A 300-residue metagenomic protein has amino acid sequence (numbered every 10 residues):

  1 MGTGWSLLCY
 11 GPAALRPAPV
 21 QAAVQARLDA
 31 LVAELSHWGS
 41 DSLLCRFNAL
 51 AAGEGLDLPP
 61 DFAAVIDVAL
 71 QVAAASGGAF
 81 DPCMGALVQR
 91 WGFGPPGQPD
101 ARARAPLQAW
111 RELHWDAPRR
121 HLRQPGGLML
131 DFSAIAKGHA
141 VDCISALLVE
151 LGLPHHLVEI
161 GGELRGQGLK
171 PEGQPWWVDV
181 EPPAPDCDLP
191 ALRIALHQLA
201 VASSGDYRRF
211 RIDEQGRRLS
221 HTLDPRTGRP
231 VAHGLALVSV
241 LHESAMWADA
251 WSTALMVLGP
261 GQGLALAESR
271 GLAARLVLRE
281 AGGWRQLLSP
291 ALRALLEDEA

Functional and structural regions predicted by a protein language model:
M1-A300: Mature catalytic core of soluble alpha/beta enzymes
